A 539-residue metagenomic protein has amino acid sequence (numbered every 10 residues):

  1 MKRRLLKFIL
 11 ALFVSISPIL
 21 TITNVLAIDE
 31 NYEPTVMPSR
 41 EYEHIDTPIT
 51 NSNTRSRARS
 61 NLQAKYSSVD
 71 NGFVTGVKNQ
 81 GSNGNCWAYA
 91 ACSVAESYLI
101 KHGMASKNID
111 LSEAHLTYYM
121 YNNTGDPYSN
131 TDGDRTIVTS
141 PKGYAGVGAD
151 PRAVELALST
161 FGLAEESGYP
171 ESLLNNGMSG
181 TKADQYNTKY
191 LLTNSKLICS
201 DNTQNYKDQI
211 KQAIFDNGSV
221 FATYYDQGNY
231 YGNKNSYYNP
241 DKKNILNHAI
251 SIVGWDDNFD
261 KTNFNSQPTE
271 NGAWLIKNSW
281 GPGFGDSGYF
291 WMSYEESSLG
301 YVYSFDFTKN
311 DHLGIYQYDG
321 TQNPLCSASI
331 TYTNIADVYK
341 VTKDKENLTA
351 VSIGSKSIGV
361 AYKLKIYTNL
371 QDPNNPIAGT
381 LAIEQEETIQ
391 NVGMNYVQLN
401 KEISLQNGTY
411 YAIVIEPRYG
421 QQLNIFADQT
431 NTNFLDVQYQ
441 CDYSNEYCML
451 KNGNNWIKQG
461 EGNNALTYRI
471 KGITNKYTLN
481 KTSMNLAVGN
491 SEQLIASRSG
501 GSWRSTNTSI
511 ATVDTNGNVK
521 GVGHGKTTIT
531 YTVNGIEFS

Functional and structural regions predicted by a protein language model:
M1-I9: Bacterial N-terminal signal peptides that target proteins for export
A11-T21: Bacterial N-terminal signal peptides
I19-E30: Sec-dependent signal peptide cleavage junction
I28, L62-N71, G81, A88-S93 (+7 more regions): Predominantly the structural core of cysteine protease catalytic domains
I28-V69: N-terminal zymogen propeptides
N205, G359-Q440: Aromatic- and Gly/Pro-enriched, solvent-exposed loop/edge beta-strand patches characteristic of beta-rich domains
I415-K476: Short, surface-exposed beta-strand/loop patches at domain edges that form aromatic-rich interfacial subsites
K476-S539: Extracytoplasmic soluble-region selector
